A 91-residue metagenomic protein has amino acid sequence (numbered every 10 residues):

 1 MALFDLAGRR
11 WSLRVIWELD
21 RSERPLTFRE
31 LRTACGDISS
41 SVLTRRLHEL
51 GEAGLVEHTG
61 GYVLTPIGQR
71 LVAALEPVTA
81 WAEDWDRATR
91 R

Functional and structural regions predicted by a protein language model:
M1-S39, A53-L55, Q69: N-terminal helix-turn-helix DNA-binding core of bacterial DNA-binding proteins
F28, T59, R90-R91: Short, hydrophobic secondary-structure boundary micro-motifs
C35, L47, G68, V72-L75: Short amphipathic alpha-helical/adjacent loop interface patches that line ligand and macromolecule-binding sites
L43, L47-A53: Basic amphipathic alpha-helical segments that dock to polyanions
R45, E57, W85-T89: Short, polar/charged, Gly/Pro-enriched helix-capping and turn/loop motifs at alpha-helix termini and inter-helix linkers
G51-G61: A short, conserved structural fragment
G61-G68: Accessory beta->alpha helical hairpin/"wing" motif in late/C-terminal subdomains of nucleic-acid enzymes
R70-R91: Amphipathic alpha-helical dimerization/coiled-coil segments that flank or bridge DNA-binding/regulatory modules
